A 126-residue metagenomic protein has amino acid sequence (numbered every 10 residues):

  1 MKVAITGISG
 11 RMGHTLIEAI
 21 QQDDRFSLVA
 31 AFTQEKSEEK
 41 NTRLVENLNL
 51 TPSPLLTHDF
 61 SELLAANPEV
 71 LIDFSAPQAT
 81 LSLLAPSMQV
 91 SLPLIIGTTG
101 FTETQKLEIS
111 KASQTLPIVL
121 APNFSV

Functional and structural regions predicted by a protein language model:
M1-A4: Extreme N-terminal starter segment of soluble prokaryotic enzymes
T6-E18: N-terminal Rossmann NAD(P)H-binding glycine-rich loop of SDR-like oxidoreductase domains
Q22-L48: NAD(P)-binding Rossmann-fold cofactor-contacting core
S27, L55, P93, P117-V119: Proline-centered loop/turn at the N-terminus of a beta-strand
L48-L64, I72-T80: Glycine-rich, highly charged phosphate/nucleotide-binding loops
L64-A66, F74, Q78-I96, E108: Rossmann-fold NAD(P) dinucleotide-binding segment
L83-M88, G97-A121: Rossmann-fold NAD(P)-binding glycine/threonine-rich loop
V126: Conserved anion/nucleotide-ligand pocket segment
